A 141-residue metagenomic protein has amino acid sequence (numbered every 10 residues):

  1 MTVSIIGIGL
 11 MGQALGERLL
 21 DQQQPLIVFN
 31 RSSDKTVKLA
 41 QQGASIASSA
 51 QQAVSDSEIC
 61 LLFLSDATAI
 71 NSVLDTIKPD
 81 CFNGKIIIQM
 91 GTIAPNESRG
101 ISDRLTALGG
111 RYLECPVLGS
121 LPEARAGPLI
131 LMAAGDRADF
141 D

Functional and structural regions predicted by a protein language model:
M1, K85, L129: Nucleotide donor/acceptor-binding cores
M1-L62, L121-A124: NAD(P)+-binding Rossmann beta1-loop-alpha1 motif at the extreme N-terminus of oxidoreductases
T2-G7, I87, Y112-E114: Short glycine-aspartate micro-motif
Q13, V37, T68-S72, R99 (+1 more regions): Alpha-helical elements of the RecA-like P-loop NTPase motor core of helicases
V28, L62, I87, L131-A133: Structural beta-sheet core signal
A50-Y112: Rossmann-fold NAD(P) dinucleotide-binding segment
I93-D141: Rossmann-fold dinucleotide-binding core
